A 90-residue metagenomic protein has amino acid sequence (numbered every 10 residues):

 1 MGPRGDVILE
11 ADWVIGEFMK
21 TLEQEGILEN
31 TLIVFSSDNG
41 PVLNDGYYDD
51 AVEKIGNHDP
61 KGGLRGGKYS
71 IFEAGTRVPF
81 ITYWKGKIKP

Functional and structural regions predicted by a protein language model:
M1-E10: The substrate-binding groove and active-site-proximal loops of carbohydrate-active enzymes, especially glycoside
G5, N30, G75-V78: A structure-centric signal for secondary-structure junctions around beta-strands
E10-Y48: Metal-dependent active-site segment of extracytoplasmic phospho-/sulfohydrolases and closely related
G16-E25, D50-P90: Substrate-binding rim/cap in mid-to-C-terminal beta-strand-loop elements of soluble/periplasmic
